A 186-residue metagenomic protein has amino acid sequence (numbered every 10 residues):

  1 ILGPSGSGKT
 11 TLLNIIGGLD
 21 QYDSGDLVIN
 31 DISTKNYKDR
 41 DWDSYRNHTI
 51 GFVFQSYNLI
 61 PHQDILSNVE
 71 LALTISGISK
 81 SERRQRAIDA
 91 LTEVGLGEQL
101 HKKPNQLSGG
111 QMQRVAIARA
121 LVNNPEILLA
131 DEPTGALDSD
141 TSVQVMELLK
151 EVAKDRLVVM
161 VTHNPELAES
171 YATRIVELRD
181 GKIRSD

Functional and structural regions predicted by a protein language model:
I1-I175: ABC family nucleotide-binding domain
I175-D186: H-loop (His-switch) and adjacent beta-strand-loop-beta switch element of ABC-type ATPase nucleotide-binding domains
